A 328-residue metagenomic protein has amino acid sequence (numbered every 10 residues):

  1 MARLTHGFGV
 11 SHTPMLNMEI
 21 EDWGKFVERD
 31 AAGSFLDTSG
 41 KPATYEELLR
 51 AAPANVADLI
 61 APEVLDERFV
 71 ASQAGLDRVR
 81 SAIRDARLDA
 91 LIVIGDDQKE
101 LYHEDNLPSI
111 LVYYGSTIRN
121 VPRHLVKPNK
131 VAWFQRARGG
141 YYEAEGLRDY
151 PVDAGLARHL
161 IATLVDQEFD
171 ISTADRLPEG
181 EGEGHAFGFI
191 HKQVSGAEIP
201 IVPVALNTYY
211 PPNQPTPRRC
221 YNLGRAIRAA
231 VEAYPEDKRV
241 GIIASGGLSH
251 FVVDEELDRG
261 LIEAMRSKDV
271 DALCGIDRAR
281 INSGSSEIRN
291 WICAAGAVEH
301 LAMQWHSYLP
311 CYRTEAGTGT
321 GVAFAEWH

Functional and structural regions predicted by a protein language model:
M1-A86, P108-R225, A229-A233, V253-H328: Flexible, D/E/H-enriched segments
H12-P14, G95-Q98: Short glycine-rich, polar/acidic loop-and-turn segments at beta strand-coil junctions
D89-G95, V204, K238-G246: Beta-strand elements within well-structured catalytic alpha/beta cores of enzymes that handle phosphate/sulfate esters
D97-K99, L248-S249: Catalytic metal-binding/acid-base residues of hydrolase active sites
H103: Active-site pocket-lining segments that scaffold enzyme catalytic pockets across diverse folds
G246-S249, E255: Divalent-metal (often Zn2+) His-rich catalytic cores of metallo-beta-lactamase-fold enzymes
